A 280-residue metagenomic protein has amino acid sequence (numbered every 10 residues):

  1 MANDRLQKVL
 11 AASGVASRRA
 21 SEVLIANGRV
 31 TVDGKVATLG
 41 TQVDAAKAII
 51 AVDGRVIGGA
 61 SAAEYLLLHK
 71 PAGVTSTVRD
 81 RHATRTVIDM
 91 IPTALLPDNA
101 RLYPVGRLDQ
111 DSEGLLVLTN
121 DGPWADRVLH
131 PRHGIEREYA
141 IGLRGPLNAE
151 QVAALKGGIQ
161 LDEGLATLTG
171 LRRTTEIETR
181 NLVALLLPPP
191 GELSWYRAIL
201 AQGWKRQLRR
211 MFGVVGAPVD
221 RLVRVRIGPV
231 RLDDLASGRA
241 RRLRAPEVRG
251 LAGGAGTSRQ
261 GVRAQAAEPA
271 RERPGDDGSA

Functional and structural regions predicted by a protein language model:
M1-A280: Basic, flexible Lys/Arg- and Gly-enriched helix-loop patches that mediate nucleic-acid binding at interfaces with rRNA
